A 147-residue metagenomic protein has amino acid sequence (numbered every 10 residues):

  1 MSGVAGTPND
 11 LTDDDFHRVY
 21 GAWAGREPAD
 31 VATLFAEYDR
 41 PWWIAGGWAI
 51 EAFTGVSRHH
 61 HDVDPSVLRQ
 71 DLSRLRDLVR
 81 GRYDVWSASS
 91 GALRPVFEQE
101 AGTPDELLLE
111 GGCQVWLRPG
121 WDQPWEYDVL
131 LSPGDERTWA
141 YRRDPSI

Functional and structural regions predicted by a protein language model:
S2-I147: Compositionally biased terminal segments of proteins
